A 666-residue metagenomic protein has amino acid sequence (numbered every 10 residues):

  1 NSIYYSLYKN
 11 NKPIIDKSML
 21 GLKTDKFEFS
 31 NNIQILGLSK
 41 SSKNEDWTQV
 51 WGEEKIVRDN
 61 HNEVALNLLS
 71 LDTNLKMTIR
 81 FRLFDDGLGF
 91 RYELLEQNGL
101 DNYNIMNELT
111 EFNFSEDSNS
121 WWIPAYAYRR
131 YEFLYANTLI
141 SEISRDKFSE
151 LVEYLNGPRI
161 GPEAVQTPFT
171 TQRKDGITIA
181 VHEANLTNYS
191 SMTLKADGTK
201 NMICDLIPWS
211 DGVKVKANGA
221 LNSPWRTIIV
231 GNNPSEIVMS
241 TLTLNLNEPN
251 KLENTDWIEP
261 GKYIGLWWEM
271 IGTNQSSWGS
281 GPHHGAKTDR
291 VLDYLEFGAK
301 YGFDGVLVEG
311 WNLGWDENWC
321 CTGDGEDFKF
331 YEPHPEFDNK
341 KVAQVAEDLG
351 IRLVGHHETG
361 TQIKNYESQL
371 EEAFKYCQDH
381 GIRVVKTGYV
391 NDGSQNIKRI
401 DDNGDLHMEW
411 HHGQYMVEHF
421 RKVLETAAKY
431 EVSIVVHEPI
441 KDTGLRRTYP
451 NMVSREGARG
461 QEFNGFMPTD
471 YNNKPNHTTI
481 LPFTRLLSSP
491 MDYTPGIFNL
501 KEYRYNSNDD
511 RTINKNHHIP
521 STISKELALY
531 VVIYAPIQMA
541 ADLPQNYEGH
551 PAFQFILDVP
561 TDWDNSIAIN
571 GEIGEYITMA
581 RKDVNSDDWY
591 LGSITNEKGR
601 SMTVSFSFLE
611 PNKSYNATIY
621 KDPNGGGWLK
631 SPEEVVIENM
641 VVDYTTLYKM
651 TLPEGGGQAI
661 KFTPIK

Functional and structural regions predicted by a protein language model:
N1-L252, E634: N-terminal accessory beta-strand-rich subdomains and adjacent acidic, glycine-rich linkers that precede catalytic cores
Y92, G298, I434, V532 (+2 more regions): Conserved, mostly hydrophobic/aromatic
N218-Y301, G305: An acidic-aromatic substrate-binding cleft motif
L307, E431-E438, Q461-F466, Q538-H550 (+2 more regions): Acidic/polar loop patches that form or flank catalytic/metal-binding clefts of enzymes that bind anionic ligands
E309-I513: Aromatic- and carboxylate-enriched substrate-binding clefts and catalytic-loop regions of carbohydrate-active enzymes
D542-Y590, N596, G625-E633: Glycan-recognition and catalytic regions of carbohydrate-active enzymes
I573-Y615, Q658-K661: Carbohydrate-binding surface patches
E638-K666: C-terminal beta-strand-rich structural cap/linker in extracellular carbohydrate-active enzymes
